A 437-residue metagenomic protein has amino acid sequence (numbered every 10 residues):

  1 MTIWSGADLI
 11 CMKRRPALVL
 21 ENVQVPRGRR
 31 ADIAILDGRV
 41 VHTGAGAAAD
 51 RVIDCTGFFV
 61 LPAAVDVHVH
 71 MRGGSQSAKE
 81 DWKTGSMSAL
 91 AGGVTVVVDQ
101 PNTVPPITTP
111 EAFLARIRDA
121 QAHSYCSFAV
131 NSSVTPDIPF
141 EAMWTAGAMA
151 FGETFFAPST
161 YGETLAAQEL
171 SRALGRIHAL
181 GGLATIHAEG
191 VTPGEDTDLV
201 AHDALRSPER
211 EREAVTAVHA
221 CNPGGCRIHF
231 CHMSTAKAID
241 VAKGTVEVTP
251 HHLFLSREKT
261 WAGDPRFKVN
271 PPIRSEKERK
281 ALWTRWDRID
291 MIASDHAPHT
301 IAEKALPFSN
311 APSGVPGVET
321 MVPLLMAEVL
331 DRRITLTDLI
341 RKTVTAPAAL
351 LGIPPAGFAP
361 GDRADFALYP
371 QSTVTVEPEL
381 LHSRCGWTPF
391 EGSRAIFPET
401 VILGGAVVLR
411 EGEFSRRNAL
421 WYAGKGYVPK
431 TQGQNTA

Functional and structural regions predicted by a protein language model:
M1-A48: N-terminal metal-binding scaffold of metallo-dependent hydrolase/deaminase domains
V23, G38, G57, H68 (+14 more regions): Divalent metal-coordination and catalytic microenvironments
G46-V60: Active-site metal-binding motif and surrounding structural segment of the metallo-beta-lactamase
F58-H123: Metal-associated gating/positioning segment near the N- to mid-region
P110-C126, S171-I186, T320, L324: Alpha-helix-loop-beta-strand connector modules within alpha/beta enzyme cores
I138, A142-I292: Histidine/acidic residue-rich metal-binding segments in metalloenzymes
A201-D203, S207-G225, D287-M291, A297-S372: His/Asp/Glu-enriched, well-ordered alpha-helical/loop segment that forms or immediately abuts the divalent-metal
D362-A423: C-terminal cap of metal-dependent C-N hydrolases
